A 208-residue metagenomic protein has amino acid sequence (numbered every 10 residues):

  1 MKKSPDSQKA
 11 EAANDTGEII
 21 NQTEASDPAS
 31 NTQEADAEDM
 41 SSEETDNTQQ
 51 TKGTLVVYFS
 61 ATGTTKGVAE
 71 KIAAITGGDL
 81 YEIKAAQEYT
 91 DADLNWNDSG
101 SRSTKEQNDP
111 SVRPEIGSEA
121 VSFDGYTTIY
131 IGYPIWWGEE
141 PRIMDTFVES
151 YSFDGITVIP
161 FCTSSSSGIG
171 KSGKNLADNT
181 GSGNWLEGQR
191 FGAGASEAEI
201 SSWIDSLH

Functional and structural regions predicted by a protein language model:
M1-H208: Active-site-proximal alpha-helix that buttresses catalytic centers in soluble enzyme cores
